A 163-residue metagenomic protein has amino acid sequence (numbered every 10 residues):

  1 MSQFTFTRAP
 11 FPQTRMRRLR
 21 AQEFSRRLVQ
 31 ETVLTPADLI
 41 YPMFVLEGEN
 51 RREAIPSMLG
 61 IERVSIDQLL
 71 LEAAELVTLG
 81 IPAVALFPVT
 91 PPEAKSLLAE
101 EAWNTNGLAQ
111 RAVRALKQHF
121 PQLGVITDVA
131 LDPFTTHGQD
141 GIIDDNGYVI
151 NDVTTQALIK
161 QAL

Functional and structural regions predicted by a protein language model:
S2-P10, Q22, T35-I40, L46-L163: Alpha/beta enzyme core
F11-R17: N-terminal start-of-chain detector that recognizes signal peptides and the immediate post-cleavage beginning
R15, Q30-E31, P36: N-terminal intrinsically disordered, cationic/polar leader segments that include organellar targeting peptides
R17-R18, E23-S25: Acidic, Ser/Thr/Pro-rich intrinsically disordered transcriptional activation regions
L28-V29, M58: Short clusters of hydrophobic/aromatic residues that line enzyme substrate/ligand-binding pockets
V29-Q30, T155: Short, flexible, glycine/charge-rich loop motifs used to bind or transfer phosphoryl groups or to couple energy/partner
